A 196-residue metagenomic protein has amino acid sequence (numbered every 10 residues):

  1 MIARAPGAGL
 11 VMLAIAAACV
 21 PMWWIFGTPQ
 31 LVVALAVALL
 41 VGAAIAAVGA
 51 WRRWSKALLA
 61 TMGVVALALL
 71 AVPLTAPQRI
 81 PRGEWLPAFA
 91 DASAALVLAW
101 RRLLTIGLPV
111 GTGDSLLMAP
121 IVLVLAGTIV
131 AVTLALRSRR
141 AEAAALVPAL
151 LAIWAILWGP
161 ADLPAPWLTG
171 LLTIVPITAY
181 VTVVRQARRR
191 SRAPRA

Functional and structural regions predicted by a protein language model:
M1-A196: Helix-boundary/low-complexity linker signature
